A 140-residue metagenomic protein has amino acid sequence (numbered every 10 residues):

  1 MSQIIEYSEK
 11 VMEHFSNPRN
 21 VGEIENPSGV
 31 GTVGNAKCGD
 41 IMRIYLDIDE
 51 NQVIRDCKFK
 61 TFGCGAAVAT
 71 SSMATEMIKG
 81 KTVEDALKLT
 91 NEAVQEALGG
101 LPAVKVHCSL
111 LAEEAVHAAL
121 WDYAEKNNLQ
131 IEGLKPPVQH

Functional and structural regions predicted by a protein language model:
M1-N26, V30-G31, D49, K81-D85 (+1 more regions): C-terminal binding/interaction regions
N26-G29, N35, I54, K60: Flexible, solvent-exposed loop/hinge segments and secondary-structure transition points
A36-D40, G100: Active-site cofactor/cluster-binding pocket
C38, T61-A69, C108: Short, thiol/selenol-centered motifs that function as redox-active sites or metal-ligating centers
D40-E50: Short beta-strand elements
Q52-F62, E96-G99: Immediate flanking context of iron-sulfur cluster ligation sites
A66-K81: Alpha-helical support elements that line or immediately flank enzyme active sites and cofactor-binding pockets
